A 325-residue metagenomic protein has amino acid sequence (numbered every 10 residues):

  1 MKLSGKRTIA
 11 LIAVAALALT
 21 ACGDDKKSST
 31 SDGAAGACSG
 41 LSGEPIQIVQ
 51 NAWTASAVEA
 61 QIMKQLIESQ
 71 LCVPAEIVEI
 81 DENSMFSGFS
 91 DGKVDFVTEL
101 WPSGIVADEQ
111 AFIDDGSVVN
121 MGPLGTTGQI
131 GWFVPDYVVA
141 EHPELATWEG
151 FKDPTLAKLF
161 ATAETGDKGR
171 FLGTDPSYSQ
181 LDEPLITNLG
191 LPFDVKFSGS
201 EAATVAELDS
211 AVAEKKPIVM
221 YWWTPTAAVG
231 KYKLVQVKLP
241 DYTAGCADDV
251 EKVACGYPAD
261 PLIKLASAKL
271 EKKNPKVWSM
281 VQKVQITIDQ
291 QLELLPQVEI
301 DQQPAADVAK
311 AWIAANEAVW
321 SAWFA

Functional and structural regions predicted by a protein language model:
A21-A34: Bacterial lipoprotein signal-peptidase II cleavage site
C38, A60, V78-G116, V205-E207 (+1 more regions): Pocket-flanking alpha-helical
G40-A55, V73-V78, K168-L172, V281: Short, well-ordered beta-strand elements
G43-E44, A55, S177-D194, S198-K215 (+2 more regions): An extracytoplasmic/periplasmic, membrane-proximal ligand-sensing/linker region
T54-C72, P184-I186: Short, polar/charged alpha-helical segment
G88, V94-T98, R170-C246: Ligand-binding pocket segment of bilobal, Venus flytrap-like solute-binding proteins
S117-F171: A conserved helix-loop-strand patch within extracytoplasmic ligand-binding domains of the periplasmic binding
I130-A140, D260-K273, P296-Q297: A bilobed periplasmic-binding-protein/Venus flytrap-type ligand-binding module shared by bacterial periplasmic
